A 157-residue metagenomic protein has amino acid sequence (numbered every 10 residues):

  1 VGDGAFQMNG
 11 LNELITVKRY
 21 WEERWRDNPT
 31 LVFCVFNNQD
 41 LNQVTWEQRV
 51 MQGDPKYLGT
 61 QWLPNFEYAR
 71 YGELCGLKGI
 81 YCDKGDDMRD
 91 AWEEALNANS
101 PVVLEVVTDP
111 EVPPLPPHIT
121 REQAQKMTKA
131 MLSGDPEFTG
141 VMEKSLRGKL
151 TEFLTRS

Functional and structural regions predicted by a protein language model:
V1-S157: Thiamine diphosphate
